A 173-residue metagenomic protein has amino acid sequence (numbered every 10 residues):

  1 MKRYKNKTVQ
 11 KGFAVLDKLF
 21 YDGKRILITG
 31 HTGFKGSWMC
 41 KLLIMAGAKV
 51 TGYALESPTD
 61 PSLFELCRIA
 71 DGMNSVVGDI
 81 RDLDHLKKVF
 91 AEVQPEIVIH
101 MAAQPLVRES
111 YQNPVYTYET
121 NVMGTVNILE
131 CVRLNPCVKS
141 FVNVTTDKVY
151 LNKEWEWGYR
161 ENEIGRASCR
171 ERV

Functional and structural regions predicted by a protein language model:
M1-R172: N-terminal Rossmann-like NAD(P)+-binding domain of SDR-like oxidoreductases, especially those catalyzing
